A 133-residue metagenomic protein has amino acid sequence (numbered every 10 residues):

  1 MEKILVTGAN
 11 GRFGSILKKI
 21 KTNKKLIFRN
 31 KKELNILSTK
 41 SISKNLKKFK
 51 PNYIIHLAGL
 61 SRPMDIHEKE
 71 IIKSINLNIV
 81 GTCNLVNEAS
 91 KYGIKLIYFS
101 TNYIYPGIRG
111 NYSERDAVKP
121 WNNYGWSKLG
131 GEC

Functional and structural regions predicted by a protein language model:
E2-K21: N-terminal Rossmann NAD(P)H-binding glycine-rich loop of SDR-like oxidoreductase domains
T7, N52-L57, Y98-F99: Rossmann-fold scaffold of SDR-type NAD(P)-dependent oxidoreductases
T22-N45: Adenosine-cofactor binding site in Rossmann-like domains, unifying the SAM/SAH pocket of S-adenosylmethionine-dependent
T39-L77: NAD(P)H-binding glycine-rich loop region in Rossmannoid oxidoreductase-like domains and their noncatalytic homologs
E70, I75-T82, I97, S127-K128: Short alpha-helix in the Rossmann-fold core of NAD(P)-dependent oxidoreductases
C83-W121: Conserved Rossmann-fold NAD(P)-dependent oxidoreductase catalytic core, especially the SDR/UDP-sugar
K119-C133: Active-site Tyr-X1-5-Lys
